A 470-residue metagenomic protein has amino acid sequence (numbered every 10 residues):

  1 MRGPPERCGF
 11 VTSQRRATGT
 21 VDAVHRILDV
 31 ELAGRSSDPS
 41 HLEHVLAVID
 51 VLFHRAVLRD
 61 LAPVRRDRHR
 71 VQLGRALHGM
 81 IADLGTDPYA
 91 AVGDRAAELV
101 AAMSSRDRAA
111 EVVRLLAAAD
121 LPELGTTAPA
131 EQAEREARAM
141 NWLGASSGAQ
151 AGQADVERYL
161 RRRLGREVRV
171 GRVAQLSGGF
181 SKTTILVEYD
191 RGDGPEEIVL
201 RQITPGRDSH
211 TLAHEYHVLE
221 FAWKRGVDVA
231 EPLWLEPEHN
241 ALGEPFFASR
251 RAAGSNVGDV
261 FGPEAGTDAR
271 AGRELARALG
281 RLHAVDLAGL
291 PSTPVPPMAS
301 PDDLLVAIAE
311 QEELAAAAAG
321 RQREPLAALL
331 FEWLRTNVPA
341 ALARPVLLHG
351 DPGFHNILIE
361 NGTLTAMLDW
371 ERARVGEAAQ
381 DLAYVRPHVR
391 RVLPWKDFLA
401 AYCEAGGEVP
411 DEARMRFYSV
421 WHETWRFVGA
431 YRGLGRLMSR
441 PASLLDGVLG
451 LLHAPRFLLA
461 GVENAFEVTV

Functional and structural regions predicted by a protein language model:
Q14-E43, R65, H69-A139: C-terminal amphipathic alpha-helical interaction region
V113-N240, P345-V346, L358, T363 (+1 more regions): Conserved NTP-binding catalytic cores of kinases and kinase-like/nucleotidyltransferase enzymes across multiple kinase
G171-A327, L342: ATP-binding pocket architecture of kinase catalytic cores
W223, H283-L287, L368, R386 (+1 more regions): Protein kinase-like catalytic domain
L347-H349, F354: Catalytic-loop of the protein kinase fold
L358-L382: Catalytic activation segment of kinase domains across protein kinase-like and atypical kinase folds
A379-P410, W421-S439, P455-A460: Active-site activation/catalytic loop segments of kinase-like enzymes and analogous catalytic loops in related
G447-V470: Amphipathic, Lys/Arg-enriched alpha-helical patches that create a basic surface for binding polyanionic ligands
